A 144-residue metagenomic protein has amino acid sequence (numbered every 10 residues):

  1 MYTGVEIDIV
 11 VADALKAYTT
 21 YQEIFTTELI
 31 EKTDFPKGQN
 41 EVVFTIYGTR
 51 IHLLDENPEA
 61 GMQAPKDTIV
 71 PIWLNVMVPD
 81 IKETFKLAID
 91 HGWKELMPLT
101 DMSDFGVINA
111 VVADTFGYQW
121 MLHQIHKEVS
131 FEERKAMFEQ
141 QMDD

Functional and structural regions predicted by a protein language model:
M1-D8, F25-P79, F85-A113, Q124-D144: Vicinal oxygen chelate
A17-Y21, A88, G117: Conserved active-site tyrosine of GNAT-family acetyltransferases
